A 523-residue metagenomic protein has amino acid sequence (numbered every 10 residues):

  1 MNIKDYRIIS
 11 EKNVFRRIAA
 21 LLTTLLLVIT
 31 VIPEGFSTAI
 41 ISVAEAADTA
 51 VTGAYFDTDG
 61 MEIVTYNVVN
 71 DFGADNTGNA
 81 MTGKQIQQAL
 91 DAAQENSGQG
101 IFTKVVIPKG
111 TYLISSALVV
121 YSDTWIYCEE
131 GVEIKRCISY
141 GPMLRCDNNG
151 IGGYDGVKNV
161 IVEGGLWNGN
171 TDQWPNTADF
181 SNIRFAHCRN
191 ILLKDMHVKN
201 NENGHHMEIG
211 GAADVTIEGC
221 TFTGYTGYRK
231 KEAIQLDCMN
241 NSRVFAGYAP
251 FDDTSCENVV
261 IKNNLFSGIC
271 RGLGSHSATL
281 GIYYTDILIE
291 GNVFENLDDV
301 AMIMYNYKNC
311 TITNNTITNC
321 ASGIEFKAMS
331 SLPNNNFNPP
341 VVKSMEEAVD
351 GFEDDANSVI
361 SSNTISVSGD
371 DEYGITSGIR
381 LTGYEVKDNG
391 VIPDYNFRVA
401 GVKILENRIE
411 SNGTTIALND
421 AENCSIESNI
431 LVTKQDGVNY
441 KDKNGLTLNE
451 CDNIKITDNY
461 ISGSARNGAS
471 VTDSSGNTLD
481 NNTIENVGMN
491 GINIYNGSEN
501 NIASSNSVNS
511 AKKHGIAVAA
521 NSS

Functional and structural regions predicted by a protein language model:
R16-F36: Sec-dependent N-terminal signal peptides of Gram-positive bacterial secreted proteins and lipoproteins
I29-T49: Sec-dependent signal peptide cleavage junction
V69-P108: Acidic Gly/Asp/Thr-rich repetitive segments characteristic of extracellular carbohydrate-active and adhesion proteins
G83, G98-C146, W167, V198 (+1 more regions): N-terminal extracellular ligand-recognition/capping segment immediately after the signal peptide
Q87-E95, L113-S122, H206, P250 (+1 more regions): Short, T/G/N/S-enriched strand-turn elements that build extracellular solenoid repeat scaffolds
I114-A117, R136-G141, T171-S181, E202-I209 (+13 more regions): Short glycine/acidic-rich loop motifs that flank beta-strands on beta-rich extracellular proteins
Y154-N296: Right-handed parallel beta-helix
